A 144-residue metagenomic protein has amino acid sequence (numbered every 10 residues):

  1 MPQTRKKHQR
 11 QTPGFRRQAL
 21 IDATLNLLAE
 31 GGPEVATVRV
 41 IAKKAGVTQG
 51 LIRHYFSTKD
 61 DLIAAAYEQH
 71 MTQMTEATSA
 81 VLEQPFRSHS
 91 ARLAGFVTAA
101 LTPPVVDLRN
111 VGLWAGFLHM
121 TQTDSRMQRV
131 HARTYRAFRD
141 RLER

Functional and structural regions predicted by a protein language model:
M1-F15, N26: N-terminal intrinsically disordered/low-complexity leader segments
A19, A23-A65: Helix-turn-helix
A19, A23-G31, A77-V81, L113-F117: Solvent-exposed, amphipathic alpha-helical segments
V38, E68-M74: Short, basic, alpha-helical segments at the C-terminal edge of helix-turn-helix-like DNA-binding modules
F56, T102, G116-T123: Short helix-capping/turn signature of helix-turn-helix
A65, E76-N110: Hydrophobic alpha-helical connector segments
T75, A91, V106-A115, S125-R144: Amphipathic alpha-helical packing segments from all-alpha helical-bundle domains
